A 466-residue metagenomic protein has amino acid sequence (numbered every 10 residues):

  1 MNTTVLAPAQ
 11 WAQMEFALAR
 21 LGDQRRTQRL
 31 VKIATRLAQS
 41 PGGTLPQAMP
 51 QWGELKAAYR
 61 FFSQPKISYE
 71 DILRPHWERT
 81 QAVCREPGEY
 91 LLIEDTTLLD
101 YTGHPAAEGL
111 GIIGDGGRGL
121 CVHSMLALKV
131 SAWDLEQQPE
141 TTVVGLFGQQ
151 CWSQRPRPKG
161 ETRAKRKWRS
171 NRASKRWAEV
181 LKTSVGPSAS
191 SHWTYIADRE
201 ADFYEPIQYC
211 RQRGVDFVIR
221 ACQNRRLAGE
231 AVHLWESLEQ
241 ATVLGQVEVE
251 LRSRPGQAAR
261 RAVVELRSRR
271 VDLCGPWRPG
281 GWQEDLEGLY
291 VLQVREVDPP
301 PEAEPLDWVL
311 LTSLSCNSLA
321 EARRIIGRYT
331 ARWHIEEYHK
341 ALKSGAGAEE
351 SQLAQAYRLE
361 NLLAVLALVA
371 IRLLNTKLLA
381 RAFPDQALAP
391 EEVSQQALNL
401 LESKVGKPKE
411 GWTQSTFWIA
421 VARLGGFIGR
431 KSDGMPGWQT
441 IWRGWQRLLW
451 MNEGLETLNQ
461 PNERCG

Functional and structural regions predicted by a protein language model:
M1-W333, K340, S351-A354, E360 (+1 more regions): Conserved, well-structured functional cores that handle cations and Mg-NTP chemistry
W333, L342, A346-E350, V369-L379: Alpha-helix capping/termination and helix-coil
A356-R372, L379-T413: Small-residue-rich helix-loop
